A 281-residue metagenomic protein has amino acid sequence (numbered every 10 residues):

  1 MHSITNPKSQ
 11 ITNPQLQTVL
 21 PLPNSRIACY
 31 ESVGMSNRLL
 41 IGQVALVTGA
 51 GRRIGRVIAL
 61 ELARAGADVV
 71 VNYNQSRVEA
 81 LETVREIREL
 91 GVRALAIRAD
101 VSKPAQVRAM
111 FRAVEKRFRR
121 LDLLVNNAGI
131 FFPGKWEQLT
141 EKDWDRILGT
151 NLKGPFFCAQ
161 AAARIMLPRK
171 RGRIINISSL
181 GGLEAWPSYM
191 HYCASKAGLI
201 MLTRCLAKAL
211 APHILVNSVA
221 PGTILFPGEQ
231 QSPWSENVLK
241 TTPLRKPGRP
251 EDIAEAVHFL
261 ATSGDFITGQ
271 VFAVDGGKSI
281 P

Functional and structural regions predicted by a protein language model:
V44, G51-R53: Conserved glycine-rich cofactor-binding loop
K135-W136, D143-L148, I174, V238: Substrate-binding pocket helix/loop in short-chain dehydrogenase/reductase
A159, S195, T203: Active-site helix of classical SDR
R164, A207-P212: Alpha-helical segment proximal to the catalytic Tyr-Lys
R171, R249-V274, S279: C-terminal substrate-recognition "lid" of short-chain dehydrogenase/reductases
S179: Residue(s) in the substrate-gating loop at a strand-loop-helix junction that position the organic substrate next
A211-L215, T268-G269: Short, small/polar-rich loop/turn modules that mediate ligand/substrate recognition or access, typified
